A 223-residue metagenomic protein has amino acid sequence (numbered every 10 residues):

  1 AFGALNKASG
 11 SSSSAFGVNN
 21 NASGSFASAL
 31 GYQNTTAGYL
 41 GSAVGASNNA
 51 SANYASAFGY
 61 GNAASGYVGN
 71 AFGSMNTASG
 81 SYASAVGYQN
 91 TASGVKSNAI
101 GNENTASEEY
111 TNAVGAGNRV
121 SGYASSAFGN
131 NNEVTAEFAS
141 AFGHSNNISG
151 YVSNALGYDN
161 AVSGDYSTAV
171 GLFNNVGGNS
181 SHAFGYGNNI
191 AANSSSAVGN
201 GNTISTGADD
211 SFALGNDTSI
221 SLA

Functional and structural regions predicted by a protein language model:
A1-A223: Periodic small-residue-enriched repeat registers in elongated scaffold domains
